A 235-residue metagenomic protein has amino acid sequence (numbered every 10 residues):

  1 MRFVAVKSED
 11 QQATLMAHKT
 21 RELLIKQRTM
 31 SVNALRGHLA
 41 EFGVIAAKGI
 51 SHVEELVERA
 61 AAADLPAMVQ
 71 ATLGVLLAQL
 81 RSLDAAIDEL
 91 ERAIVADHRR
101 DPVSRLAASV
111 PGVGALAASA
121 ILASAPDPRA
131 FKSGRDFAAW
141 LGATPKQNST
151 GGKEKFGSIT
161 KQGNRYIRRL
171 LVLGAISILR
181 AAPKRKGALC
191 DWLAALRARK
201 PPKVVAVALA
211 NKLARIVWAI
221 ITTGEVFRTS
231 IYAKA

Functional and structural regions predicted by a protein language model:
M1, S31-V32, I87-D88, P126-A130 (+2 more regions): Short helix-capping/linker segments at secondary-structure and domain boundaries
M1-Q12, R180: Short, polar/flexible loop-turn hinges at active-site or ligand-entry regions and domain interfaces
E9, A13-L106, K186, K234: Glycine-rich, often acidic, oxyanion-interacting loops/wings at catalytic, nucleic-acid, or phospho-protein interfaces
H18, E22, T29-R36, Q70 (+7 more regions): Non-catalytic, well-ordered alpha-helical scaffold segments
H38, A86, L90-A93, D97 (+5 more regions): Generic, well-ordered alpha-helical scaffold segments in large soluble proteins
G43-A46, L73-L77, D97-R100, P111 (+2 more regions): Conserved phosphate/pyrophosphate-binding and hydrolysis machinery centered on Walker-type P-loop NTPases, extending
L106-A198, P202, K234-A235: Phosphate-backbone recognition surface of nucleic-acid-processing proteins
L196-A235: Basic, amphipathic alpha-helical segments enriched in Lys/Arg and hydrophobic/aromatic residues
